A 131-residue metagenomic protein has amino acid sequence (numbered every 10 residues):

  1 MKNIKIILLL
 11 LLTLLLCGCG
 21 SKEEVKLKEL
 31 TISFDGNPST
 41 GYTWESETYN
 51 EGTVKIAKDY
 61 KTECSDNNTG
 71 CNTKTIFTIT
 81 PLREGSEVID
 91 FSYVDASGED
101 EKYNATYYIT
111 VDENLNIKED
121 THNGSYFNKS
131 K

Functional and structural regions predicted by a protein language model:
M1-I7: Bacterial N-terminal signal peptides that target proteins for export
L10-L11: Classic N-terminal secretory signal peptides
L15-G18: C-terminal motif of bacterial Sec signal peptides marking the signal peptidase cleavage site
G20-K131: Extracytoplasmic soluble-region selector
